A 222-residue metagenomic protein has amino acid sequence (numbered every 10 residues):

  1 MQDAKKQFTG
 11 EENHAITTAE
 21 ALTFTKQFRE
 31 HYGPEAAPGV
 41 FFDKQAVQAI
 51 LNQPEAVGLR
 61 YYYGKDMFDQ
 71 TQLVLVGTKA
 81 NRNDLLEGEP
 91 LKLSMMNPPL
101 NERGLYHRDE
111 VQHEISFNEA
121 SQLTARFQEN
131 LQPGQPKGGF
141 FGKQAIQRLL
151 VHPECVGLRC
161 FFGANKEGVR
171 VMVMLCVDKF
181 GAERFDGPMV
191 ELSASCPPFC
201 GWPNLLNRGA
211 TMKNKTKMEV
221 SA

Functional and structural regions predicted by a protein language model:
M1-A222: Detector for the mature cores of small, proteolytically processed and post-translationally modified peptide effectors
